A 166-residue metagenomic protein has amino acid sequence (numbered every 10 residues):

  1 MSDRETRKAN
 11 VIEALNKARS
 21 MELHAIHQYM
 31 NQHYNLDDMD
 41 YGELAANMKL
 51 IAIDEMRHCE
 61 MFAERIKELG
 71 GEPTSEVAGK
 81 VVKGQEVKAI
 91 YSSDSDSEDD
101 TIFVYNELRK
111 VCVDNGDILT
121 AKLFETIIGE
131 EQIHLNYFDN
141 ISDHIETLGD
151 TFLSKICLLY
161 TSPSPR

Functional and structural regions predicted by a protein language model:
R4, D40-Y41, T74-G84, N106-G129 (+1 more regions): Acidic interhelical loop/turn segments
R4-A14, E76-S97: Acidic/His metal-coordination segments adjacent to aromatic residues that form catalytic metal sites in metalloenzymes
A14-A18, L23-M30, I102-N106: A structural feature that tracks compact, well-ordered secondary-structure segments with a strong bias toward
A25-Q28, Q32, L36-E76, Y137-H144: Conserved alpha-helical segments that form or flank metal/cofactor-binding pockets of metalloenzymes
A45-K49, S92, A121-T126: Short, charged, amphipathic alpha-helical segments
M61, D96-V104: Amphipathic, heptad-repeat alpha-helices with coiled-coil/zipper character that mediate oligomerization and scaffolding
Y160-R166: Conserved small/polar residues in nucleotide/adenosyl-binding loops
